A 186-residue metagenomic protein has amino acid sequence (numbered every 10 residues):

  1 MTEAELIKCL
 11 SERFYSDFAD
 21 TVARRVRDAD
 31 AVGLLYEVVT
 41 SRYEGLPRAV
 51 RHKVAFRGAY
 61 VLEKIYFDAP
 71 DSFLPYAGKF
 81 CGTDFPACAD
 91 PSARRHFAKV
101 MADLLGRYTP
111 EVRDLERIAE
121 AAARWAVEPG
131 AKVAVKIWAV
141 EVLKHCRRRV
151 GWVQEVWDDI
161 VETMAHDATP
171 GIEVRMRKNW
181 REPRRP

Functional and structural regions predicted by a protein language model:
M1-P186: Alpha-helical scaffold domains
